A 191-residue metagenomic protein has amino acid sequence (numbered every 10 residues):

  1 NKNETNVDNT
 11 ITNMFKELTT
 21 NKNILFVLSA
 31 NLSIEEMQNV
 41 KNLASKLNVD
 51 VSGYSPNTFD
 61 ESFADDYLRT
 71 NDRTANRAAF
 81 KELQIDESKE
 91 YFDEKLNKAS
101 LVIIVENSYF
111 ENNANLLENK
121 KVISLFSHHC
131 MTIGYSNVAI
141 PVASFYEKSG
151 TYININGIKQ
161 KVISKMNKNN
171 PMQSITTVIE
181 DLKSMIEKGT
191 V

Functional and structural regions predicted by a protein language model:
N1-N23, A30, I34-V191: Non-catalytic alpha/beta scaffold blocks inside enzyme catalytic domains
